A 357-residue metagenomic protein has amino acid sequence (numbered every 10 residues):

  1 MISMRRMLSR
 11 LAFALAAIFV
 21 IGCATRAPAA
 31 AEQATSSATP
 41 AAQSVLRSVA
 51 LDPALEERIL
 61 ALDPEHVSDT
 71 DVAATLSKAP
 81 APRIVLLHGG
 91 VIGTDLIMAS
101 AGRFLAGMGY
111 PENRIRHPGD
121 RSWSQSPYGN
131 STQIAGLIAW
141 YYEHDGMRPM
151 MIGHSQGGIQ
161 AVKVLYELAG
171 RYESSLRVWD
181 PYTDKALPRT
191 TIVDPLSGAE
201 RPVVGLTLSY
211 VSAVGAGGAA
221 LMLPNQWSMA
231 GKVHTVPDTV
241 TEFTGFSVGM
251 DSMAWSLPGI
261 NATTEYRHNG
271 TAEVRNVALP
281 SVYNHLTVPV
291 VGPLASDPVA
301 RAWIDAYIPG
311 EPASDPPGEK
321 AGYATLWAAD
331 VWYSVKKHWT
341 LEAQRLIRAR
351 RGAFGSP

Functional and structural regions predicted by a protein language model:
I2-F13: Bacterial N-terminal signal peptides that target proteins for export
A29-E32: Boundary at the C-terminal end of the N-terminal hydrophobic targeting segment
T39-P149, A313-S356: Active-site catalytic motif of lipid deacylating hydrolases and related acyltransferases
V85, R116-P118, S212, E242-F246 (+1 more regions): Hydrophobic/aromatic beta-strand patches that form the interior of the parallel beta-sheet core in alpha/beta enzyme
E112, N130-S256: Serine-dependent carboxylesterase/thioesterase catalytic core of lipase-like alpha/beta-hydrolase/SGNH enzymes
L223-P357: C-terminal catalytic-base region of ester-bond hydrolases, centering on the histidine of the charge-relay
